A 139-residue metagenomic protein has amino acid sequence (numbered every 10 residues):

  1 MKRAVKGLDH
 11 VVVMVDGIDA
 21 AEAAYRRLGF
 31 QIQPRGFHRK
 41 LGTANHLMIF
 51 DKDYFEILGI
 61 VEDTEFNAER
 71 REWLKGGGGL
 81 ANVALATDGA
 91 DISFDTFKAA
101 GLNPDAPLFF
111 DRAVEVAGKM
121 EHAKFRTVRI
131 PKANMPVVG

Functional and structural regions predicted by a protein language model:
M1-A4: Basic/polar N-terminal segments that are highly enriched at the extreme N-terminus, encompassing both cleavable
K6-G17, A44-L47, D51, E69-A100: Vicinal oxygen chelate
V13, G17-R27, A113-V116: Compositionally biased, low-hydrophobicity segments enriched in charged and small polar residues
V15-D16, Q33, A123-F125: Generic detector of bulky aromatic hydrophobic side chains
A20-K75: Glycine/small-residue-rich interface belts in oligomeric ring/scaffold proteins and their assembly partners
L47, Y54-E56, D91-G139: Vicinal oxygen chelate
